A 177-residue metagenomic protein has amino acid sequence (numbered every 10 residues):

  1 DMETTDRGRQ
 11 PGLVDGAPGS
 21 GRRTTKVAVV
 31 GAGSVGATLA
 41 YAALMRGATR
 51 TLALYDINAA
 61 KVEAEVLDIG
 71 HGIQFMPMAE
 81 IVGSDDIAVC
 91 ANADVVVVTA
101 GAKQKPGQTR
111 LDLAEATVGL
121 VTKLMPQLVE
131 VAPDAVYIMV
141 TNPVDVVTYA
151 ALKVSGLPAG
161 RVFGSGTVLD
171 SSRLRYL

Functional and structural regions predicted by a protein language model:
E3-G8, T51, Y55-A93, Q108: Conserved N-terminal Rossmann-fold NAD(P) cofactor-binding segment
E3-T25: A short, basic/flexible loop-to-alpha-helix module at the beginning of a structural domain
K26, R50-T51, V136, R161: Residues at the starts of beta-strands that form the adenosine-phosphate
A32-G33: Glycine-rich Rossmann-fold phosphate-binding loop(s) that bind the pyrophosphate of adenine dinucleotide cofactors
G36-A37: N-terminal Rossmann-fold NAD(P) dinucleotide-binding loop
M45-T51, G156-A159: Conserved S-adenosyl-L-methionine
Q74-A135: Rossmann-like NAD(P)-binding element
A100, V136-L177: Rossmann-fold dinucleotide-binding core
